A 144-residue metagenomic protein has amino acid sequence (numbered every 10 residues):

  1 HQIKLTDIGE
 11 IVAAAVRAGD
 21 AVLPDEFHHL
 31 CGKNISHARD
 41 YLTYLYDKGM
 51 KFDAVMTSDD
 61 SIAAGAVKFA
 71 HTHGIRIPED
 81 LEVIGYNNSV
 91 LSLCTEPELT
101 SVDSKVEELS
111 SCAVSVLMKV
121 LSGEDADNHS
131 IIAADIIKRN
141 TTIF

Functional and structural regions predicted by a protein language model:
Q2-K4, Y46-F144: Flexible loop/turn connectors
I3-G9, A14-V16: N-terminal helix-turn-helix DNA-binding module of bacterial transcription factors
E10, D20-A21, I75: Short aromatic/hydrophobic-glycine micro-motifs
A15-I35: Short beta-strand elements in bilobed, periplasmic/extracellular small-molecule ligand-binding domains
H37, Y41: Short acidic active-site motifs
